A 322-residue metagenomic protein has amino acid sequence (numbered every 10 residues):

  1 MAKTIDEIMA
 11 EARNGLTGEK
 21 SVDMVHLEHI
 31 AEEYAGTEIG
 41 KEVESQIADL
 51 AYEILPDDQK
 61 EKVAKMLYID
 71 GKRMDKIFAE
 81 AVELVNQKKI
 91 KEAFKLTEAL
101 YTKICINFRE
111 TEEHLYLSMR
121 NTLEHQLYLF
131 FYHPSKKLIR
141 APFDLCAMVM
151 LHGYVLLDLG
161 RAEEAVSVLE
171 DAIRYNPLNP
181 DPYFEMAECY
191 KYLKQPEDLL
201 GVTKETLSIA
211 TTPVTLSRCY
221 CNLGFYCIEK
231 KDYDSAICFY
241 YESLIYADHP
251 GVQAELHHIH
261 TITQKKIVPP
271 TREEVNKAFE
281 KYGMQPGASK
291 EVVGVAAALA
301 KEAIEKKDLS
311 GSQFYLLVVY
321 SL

Functional and structural regions predicted by a protein language model:
I39, D49-K60, N121-I139, K194-V202 (+2 more regions): Alpha-helical linker/edge segments of TPR/alpha-solenoid repeat scaffolds and analogous pre-/post-domain helices
V82, Y154, E188, N222-Y226 (+2 more regions): Residue-level recognition of tetratricopeptide repeat
I90-K91, A162, P196, Y233 (+1 more regions): TPR-repeat structural position
C105, P177, T211-V214, A247-D248: Short coil turns that delineate tetratricopeptide repeat
E110, M148, P182, L216-C219 (+2 more regions): TPR alpha-solenoid repeat register
